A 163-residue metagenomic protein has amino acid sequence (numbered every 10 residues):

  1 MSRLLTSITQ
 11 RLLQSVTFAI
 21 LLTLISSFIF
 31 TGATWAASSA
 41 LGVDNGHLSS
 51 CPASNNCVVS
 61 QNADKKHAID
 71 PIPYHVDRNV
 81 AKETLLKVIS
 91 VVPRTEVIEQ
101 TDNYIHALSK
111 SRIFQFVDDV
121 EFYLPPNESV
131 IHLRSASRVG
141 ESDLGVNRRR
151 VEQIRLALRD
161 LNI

Functional and structural regions predicted by a protein language model:
S2-I20: Bacterial N-terminal signal peptides that target proteins for export
I20-A33: C-terminal segment of classical bacterial N-terminal signal peptides
F30-I163: Ser/Thr-rich, low-complexity intrinsically disordered terminal regions
